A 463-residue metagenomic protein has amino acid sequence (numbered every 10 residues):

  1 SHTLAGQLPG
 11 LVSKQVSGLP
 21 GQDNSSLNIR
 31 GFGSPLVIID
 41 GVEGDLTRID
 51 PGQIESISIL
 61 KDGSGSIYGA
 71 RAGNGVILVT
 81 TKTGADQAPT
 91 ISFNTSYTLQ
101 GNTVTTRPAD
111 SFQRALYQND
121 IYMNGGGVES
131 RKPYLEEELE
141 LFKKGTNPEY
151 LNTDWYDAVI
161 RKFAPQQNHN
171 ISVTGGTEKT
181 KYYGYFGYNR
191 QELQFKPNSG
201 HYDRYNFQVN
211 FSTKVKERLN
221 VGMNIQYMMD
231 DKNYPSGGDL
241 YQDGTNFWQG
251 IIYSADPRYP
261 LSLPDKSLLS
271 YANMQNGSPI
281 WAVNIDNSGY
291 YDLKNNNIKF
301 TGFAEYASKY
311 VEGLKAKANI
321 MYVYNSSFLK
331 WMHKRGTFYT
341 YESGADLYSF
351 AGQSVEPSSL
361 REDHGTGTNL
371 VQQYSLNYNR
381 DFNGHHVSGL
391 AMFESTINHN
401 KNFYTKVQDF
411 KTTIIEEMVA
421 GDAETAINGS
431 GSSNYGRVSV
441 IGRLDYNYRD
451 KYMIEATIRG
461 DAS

Functional and structural regions predicted by a protein language model:
H2-V42, L46-T47, E55-S56, G65-A85: Extracytoplasmic beta-strand/coil segments of soluble accessory domains associated with Gram-negative outer-membrane
Q7-G10, S17-S25, P35, V76 (+3 more regions): Residues embedded in well-ordered regular secondary structure
S13, V42-G44, D62-G65, T80-K82 (+3 more regions): Short beta-turn/strand-loop junction motif enriched in small, turn-promoting residues
I39-D40, L60-D62, L151-D157, Q191-Q194 (+4 more regions): Extracytoplasmic loops and strand-loop junctions of Gram-negative outer membrane beta-barrel proteins
N102, N147-G187, Q191-N198, N206-P279 (+4 more regions): Flexible loop and strand-edge segments within Gram-negative outer membrane beta-barrel domains
Q113-L151, Q242-P279, K334-E356, H399-N428: Surface-exposed loop/turn segments flanking beta-strands in extracellular/periplasmic regions
R161-E178, F186-G187, G277-W331, S359-D381 (+3 more regions): Outer-membrane beta-barrel transmembrane strands
